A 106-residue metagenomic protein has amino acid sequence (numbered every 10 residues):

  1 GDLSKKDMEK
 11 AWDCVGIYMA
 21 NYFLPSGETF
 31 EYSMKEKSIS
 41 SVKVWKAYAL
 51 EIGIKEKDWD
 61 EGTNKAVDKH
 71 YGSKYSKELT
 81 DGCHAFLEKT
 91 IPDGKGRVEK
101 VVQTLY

Functional and structural regions predicted by a protein language model:
D2-I54: Short N-proximal segments of mature Sec-exported proteins
Y32-Y106: Compact alpha-helical subdomains of small soluble proteins
